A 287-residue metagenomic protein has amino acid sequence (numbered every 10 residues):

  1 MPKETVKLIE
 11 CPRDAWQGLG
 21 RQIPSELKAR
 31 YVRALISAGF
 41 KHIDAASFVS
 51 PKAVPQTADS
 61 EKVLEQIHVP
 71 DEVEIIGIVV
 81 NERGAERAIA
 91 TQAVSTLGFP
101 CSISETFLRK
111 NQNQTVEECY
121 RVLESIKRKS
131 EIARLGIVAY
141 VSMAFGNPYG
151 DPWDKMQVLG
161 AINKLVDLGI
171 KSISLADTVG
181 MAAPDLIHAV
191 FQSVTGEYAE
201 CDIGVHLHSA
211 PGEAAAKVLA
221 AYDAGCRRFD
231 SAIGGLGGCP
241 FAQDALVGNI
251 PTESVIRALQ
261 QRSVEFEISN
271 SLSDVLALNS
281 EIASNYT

Functional and structural regions predicted by a protein language model:
M1-T287: Catalytic cores and adjacent flexible loops of soluble metabolic enzymes that perform enolate/carbanion chemistry on
